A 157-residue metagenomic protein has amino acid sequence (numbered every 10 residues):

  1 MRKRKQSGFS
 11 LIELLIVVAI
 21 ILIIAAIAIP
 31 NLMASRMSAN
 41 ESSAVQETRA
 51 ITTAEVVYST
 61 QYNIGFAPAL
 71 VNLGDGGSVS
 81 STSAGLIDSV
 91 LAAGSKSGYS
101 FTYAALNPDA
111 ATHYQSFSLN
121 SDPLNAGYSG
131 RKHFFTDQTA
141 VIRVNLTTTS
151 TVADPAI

Functional and structural regions predicted by a protein language model:
M1-L11: N-terminal leader/signal peptides at the extreme start of proteins
L15-N31: Alpha-helical hydrophobic helix detector
V18, V45, T52: Conserved catalytic core of two-component sensor histidine kinases
N31-T48: Aliphatic-rich helix starts adjacent to a transmembrane/signal segment
T53-K132, T136-I142, L146, A156-I157: Extracellular/periplasmic head regions of type IV pilus-like filament subunits
T148-V152: A short acidic/small-residue loop/turn micro-motif
